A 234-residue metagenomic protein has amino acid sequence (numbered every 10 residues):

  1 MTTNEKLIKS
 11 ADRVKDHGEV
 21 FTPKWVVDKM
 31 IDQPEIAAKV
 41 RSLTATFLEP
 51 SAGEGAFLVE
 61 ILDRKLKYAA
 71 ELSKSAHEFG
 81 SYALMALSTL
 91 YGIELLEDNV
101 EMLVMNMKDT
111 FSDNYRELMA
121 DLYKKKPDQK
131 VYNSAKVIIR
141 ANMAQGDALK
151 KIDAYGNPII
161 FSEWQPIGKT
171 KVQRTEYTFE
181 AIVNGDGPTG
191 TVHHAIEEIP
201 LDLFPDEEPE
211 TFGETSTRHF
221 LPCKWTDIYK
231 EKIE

Functional and structural regions predicted by a protein language model:
T2-E234: SAM-dependent methyltransferase catalytic region
